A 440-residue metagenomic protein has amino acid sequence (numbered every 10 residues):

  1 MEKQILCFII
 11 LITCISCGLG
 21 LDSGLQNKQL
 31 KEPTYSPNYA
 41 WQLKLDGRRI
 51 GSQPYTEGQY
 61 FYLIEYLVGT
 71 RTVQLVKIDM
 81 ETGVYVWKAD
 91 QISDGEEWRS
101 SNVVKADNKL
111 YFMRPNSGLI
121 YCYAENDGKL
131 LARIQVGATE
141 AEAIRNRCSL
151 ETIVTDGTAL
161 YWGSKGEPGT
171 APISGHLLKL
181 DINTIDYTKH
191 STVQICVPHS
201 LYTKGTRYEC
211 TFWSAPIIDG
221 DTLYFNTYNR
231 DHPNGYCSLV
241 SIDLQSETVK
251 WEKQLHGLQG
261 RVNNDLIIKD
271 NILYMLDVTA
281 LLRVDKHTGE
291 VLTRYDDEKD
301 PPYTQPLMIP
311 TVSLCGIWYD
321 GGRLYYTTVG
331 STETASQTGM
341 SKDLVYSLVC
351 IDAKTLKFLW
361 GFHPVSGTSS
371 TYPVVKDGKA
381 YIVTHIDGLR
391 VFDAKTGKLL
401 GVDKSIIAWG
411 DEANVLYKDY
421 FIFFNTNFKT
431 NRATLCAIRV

Functional and structural regions predicted by a protein language model:
L21-S52, Y62, Q74, V84-G95 (+9 more regions): Aromatic (tryptophan-biased) beta-strands that constitute blades/sheets of beta-rich domains
G47-G58, G95-K105, E140-T155, H199-I218 (+4 more regions): Repeated scaffold domains used in trafficking and secretory/extracellular systems, primarily beta-propellers
L63, F112, W162, F225 (+4 more regions): Residue position within the beta-strands of beta-propeller blades
L67-R71, N116-L119, G166-A171, N229-N234 (+4 more regions): Short glycine/acidic-enriched loop and turn motifs that connect beta-strands
V73-V76, L119-Y121, G175-L178, C237-V240 (+4 more regions): A short loop-to-beta-strand structural motif that recurs across blades of beta-propeller domains
D79-T82, A124-D127, D181-I185, D243-E247 (+4 more regions): Short loop/turn segments that connect beta-strands within beta-propeller blades
Y326-V349, K357, G361-V391: Loop/turn-rich, solvent-exposed surfaces of beta-rich toroidal or solenoidal domains
L399, D403-V440: Blade-level signature of beta-propeller repeat domains, shared across WD40, Kelch, NHL, RCC1 and BNR/Asp-box propellers
